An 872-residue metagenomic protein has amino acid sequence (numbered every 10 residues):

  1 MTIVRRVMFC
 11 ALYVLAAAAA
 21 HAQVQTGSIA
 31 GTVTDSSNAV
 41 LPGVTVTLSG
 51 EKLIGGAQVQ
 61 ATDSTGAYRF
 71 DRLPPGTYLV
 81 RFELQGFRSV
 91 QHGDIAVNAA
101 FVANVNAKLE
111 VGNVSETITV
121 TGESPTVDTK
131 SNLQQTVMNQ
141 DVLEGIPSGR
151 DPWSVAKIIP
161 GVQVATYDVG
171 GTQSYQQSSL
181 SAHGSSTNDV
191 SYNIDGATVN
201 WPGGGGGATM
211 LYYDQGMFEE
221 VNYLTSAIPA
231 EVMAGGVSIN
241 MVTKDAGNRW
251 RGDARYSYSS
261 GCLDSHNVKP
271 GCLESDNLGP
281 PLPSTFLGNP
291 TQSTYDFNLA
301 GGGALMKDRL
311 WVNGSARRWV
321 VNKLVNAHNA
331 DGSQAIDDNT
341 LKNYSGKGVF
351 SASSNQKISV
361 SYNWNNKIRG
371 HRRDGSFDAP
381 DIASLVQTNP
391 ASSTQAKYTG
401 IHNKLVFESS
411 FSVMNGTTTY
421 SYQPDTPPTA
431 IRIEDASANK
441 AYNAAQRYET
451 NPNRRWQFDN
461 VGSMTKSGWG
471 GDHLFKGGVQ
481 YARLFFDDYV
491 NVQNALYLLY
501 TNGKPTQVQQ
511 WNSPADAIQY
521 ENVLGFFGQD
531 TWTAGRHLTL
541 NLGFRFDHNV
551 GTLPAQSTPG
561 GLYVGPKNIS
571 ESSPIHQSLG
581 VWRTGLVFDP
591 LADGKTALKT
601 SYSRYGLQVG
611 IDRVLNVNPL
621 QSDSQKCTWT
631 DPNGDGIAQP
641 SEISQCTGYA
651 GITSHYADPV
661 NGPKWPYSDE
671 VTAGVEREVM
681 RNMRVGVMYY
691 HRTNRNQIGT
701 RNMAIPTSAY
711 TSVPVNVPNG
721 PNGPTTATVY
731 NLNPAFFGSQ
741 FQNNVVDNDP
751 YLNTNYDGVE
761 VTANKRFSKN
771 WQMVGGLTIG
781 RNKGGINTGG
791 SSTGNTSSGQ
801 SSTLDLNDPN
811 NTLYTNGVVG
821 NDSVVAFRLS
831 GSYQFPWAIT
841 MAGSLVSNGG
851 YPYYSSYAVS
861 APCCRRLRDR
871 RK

Functional and structural regions predicted by a protein language model:
T2-D141: Periplasm-facing N-terminal accessory domains of Gram-negative outer-membrane beta-barrel systems
F87-D245, D264, E274-P290, T294-G303 (+2 more regions): Periplasmic N-terminal accessory/gating domains of Gram-negative outer-membrane beta-barrel systems
A165, M217, A555-V581, G585-D749 (+2 more regions): Solvent-exposed loop/turn elements at secondary-structure boundaries
R251, G288-I368, V386-E408, W582: Transmembrane beta-barrel wall of Gram-negative outer-membrane proteins
A327, S351-A352, V406-N439, F475-N502 (+4 more regions): A surface-exposed, glycine/aromatic-enriched loop/edge motif typical of exported proteins
H328-A335, T340, A445, R454 (+4 more regions): Signature of Gram-negative outer-membrane beta-barrel scaffolds
T340, S351-Q529, V564-N568, N743: Replace "related TpsB outer-membrane translocases also match" with "some related outer-membrane beta-barrels such as
G551, K664-V671, E678-K872: Short, solvent-exposed micro-motifs at the edges of structured domains
